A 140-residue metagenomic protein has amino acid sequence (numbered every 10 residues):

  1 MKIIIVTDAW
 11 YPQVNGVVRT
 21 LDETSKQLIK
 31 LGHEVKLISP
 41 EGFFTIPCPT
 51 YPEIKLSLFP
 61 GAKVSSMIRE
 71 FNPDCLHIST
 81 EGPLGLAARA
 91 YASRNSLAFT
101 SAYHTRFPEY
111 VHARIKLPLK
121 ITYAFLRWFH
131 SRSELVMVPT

Functional and structural regions predicted by a protein language model:
M1-F43, I68-F71: N-terminal subdomain of nucleotide-sugar transferases
D8, Y103-F107: Histidine-centered beta-alpha loop that forms part of the nucleotide-sugar donor binding/catalytic region in diverse
V17-T20, S79, V136-T140: Replace "coordinates the UDP/GDP/TDP-sugar" with "coordinates nucleotide-activated sugar donors
I29, S93, H130: Anion (oxyanion) recognition and catalysis
P40-F71, C75-I78, P118: A short, charged, and often flexible helix/loop element on the N-terminal side of the glycosyltransferase catalytic
V64-G85, R89, N95-A102: Short N-terminal targeting/anchoring amphipathic segment
A98-T100, E109-W128, R132-V138: Nucleotide-sugar donor phosphate/pyrophosphate-binding loop at the beta->alpha transition of glycosyltransferases
